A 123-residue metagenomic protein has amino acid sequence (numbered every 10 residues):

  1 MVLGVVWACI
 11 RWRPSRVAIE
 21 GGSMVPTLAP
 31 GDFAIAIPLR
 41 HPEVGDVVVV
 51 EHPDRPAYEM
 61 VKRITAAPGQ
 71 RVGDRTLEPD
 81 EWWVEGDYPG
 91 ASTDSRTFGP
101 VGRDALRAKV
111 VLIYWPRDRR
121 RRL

Functional and structural regions predicted by a protein language model:
M1-L123: Extended hydrophobic leader/signal-anchor segments used for secretion and membrane insertion
